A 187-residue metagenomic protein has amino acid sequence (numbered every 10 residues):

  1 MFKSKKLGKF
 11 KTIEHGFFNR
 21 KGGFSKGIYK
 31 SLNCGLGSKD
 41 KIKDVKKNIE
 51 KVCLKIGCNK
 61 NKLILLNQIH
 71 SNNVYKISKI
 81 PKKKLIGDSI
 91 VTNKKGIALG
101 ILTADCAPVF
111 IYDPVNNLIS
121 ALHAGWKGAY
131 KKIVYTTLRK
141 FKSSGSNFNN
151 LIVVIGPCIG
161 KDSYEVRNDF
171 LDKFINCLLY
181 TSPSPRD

Functional and structural regions predicted by a protein language model:
M1-R186: Active-site microenvironment for binding and transforming phosphate-containing groups
